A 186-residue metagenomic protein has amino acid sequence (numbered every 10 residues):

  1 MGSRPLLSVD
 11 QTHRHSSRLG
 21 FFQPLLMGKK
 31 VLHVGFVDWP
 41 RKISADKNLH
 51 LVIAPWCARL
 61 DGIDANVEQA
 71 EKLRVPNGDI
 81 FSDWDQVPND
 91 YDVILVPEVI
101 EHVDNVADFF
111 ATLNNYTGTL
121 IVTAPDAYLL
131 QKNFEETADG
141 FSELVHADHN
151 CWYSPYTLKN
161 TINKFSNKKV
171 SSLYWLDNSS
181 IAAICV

Functional and structural regions predicted by a protein language model:
G2-S3, V31-V37: Nucleotide-activated donor-dependent transferases that construct or modify glycoconjugates
S3-S16, A65, S82-Q86, V93 (+1 more regions): S-adenosyl-L-methionine-dependent methyltransferase catalytic module, highlighting the catalytic core
S8-T12, D38-R41, P97-I100: Short, flexible loop segments at the rims of nucleotide/cofactor-binding pockets, characterized by
T12-K29, P40, S44-L49: Conserved alpha-helix/loop element of class I SAM-dependent methyltransferases that forms part of the SAM/SAH-binding
F22, I53, L113-Y116: Class I S-adenosylmethionine-dependent transferase superfamily signal
K29, A58, D92, G118: Conserved acidic residues
H33, V93-V99: A short beta-strand submotif of the Rossmann-like class I SAM-dependent methyltransferase core that lines
F36-W84: Class I SAM-dependent methyltransferase SAM/SAH-binding core
